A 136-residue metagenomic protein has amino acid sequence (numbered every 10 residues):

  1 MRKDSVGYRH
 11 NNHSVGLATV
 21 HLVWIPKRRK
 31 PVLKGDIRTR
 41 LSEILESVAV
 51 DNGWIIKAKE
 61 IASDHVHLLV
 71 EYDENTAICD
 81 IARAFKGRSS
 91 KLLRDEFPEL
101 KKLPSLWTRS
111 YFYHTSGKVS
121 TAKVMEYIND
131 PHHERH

Functional and structural regions predicted by a protein language model:
M1-H136: Basic nucleic-acid-binding interfaces
